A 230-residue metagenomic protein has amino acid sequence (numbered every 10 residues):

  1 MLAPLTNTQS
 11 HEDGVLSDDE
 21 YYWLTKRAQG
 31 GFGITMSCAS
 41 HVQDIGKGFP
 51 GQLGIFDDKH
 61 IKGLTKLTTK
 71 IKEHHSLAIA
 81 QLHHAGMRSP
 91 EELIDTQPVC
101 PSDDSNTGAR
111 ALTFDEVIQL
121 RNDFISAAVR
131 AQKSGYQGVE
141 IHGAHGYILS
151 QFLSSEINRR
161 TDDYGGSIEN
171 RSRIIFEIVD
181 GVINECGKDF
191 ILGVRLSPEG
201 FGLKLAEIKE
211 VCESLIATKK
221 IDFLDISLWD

Functional and structural regions predicted by a protein language model:
M1-D230: Flavin-dependent oxidoreductase catalytic cores
